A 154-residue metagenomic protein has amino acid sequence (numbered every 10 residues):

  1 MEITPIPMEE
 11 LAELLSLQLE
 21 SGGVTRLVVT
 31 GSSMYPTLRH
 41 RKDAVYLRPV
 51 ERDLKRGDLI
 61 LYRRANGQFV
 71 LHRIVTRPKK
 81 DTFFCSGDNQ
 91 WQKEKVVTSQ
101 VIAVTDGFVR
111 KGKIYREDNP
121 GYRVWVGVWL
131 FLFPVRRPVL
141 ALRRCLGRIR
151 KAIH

Functional and structural regions predicted by a protein language model:
M1-H154: Extended hydrophobic leader/signal-anchor segments used for secretion and membrane insertion
